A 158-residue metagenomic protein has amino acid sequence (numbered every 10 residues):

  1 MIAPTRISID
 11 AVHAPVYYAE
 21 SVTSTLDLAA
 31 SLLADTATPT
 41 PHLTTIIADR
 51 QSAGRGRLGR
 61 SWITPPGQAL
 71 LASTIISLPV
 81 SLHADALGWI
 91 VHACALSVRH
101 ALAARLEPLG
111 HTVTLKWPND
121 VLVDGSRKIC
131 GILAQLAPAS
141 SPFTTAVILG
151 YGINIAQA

Functional and structural regions predicted by a protein language model:
M1-A104: N-terminal lobe of the biotin/lipoate ligase/transferase fold
T23, S52, V123, I153-I155: Short, glycine/acidic-enriched loop or turn micro-motifs at the edges of active sites
D27, A156-A158: Cytochrome P450 core scaffold surrounding the K-helix E-X-X-R motif and the conserved "meander" helix-loop region
P39-P41, A139-T144: Short, solvent-exposed loop/turn segments that connect beta-strands within catalytic domains and beta-strand-rich
L43, G67, I129, T144-A146: Conserved catalytic motifs of the protein kinase core domain
I47-D49, S73-I75, K116, L133-Q135 (+1 more regions): Short beta-strand segments
W62, T144, I155: Short clusters of hydrophobic/aromatic residues that line enzyme substrate/ligand-binding pockets
C94-P142, Y151-G152: Acidic (Asp/Glu) carboxylate-rich active-site/surface patches
